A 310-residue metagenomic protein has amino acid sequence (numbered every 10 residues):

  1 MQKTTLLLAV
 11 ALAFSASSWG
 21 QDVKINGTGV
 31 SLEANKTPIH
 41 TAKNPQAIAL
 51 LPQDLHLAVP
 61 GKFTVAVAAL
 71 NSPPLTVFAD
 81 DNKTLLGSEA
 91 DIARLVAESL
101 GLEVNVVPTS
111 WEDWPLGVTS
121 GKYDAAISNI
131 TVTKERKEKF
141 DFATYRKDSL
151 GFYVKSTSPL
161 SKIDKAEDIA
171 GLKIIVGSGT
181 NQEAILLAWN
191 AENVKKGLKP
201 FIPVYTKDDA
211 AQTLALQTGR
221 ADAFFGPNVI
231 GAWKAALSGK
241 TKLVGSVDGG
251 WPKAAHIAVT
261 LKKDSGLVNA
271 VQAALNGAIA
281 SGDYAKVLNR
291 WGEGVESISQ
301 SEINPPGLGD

Functional and structural regions predicted by a protein language model:
N26-G27, S31-N129: Extracytoplasmic small-molecule ligand-binding "clamshell" domains of the periplasmic binding protein/Venus flytrap
S31-A47, N181-K196, L243, N276-D310: Ligand-binding clefts/hinges and TM-proximal coupling segments of bilobed small-molecule sensing domains
D54-L55, S88, R136-D148, S246-D248 (+1 more regions): A structural signal for short loop-to-beta-strand junctions that line the ligand-binding cleft of periplasmic/secreted
F78-A79, A93-L100, Q182-Y205, A235-G239: Ligand-binding cleft/hinge of the Venus flytrap
L95-S99, V107-P108, E112-D124, K139-F140 (+3 more regions): Short helices/loops that flank or line small-molecule/ion binding pockets
E112-D113, I130-K137, I185-V194, Q217-K253 (+1 more regions): A ligand-binding cleft/hinge motif common to bilobed small-molecule-binding domains
K147-V154, A236-N276, E293-D310: Periplasmic-binding protein-like
S156-I174: Flexible hinge/capping segments at coil-to-helix
